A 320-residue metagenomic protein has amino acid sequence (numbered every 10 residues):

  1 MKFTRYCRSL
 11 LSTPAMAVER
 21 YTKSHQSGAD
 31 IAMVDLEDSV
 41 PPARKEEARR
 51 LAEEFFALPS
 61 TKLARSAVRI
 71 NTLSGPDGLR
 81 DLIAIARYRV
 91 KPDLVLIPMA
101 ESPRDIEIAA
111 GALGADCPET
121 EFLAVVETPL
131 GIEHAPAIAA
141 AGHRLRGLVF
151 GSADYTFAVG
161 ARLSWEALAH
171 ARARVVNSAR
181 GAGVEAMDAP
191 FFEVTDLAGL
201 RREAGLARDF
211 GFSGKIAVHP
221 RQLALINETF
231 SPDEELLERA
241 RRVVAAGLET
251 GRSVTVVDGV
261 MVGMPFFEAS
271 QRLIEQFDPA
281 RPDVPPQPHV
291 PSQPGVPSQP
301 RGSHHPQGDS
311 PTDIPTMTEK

Functional and structural regions predicted by a protein language model:
M1-H289, Q293, Q299-K320: Expand to "…catalyze enediolate/carbanion chemistry for C-C bond making/breaking, isomerization, decarboxylation
